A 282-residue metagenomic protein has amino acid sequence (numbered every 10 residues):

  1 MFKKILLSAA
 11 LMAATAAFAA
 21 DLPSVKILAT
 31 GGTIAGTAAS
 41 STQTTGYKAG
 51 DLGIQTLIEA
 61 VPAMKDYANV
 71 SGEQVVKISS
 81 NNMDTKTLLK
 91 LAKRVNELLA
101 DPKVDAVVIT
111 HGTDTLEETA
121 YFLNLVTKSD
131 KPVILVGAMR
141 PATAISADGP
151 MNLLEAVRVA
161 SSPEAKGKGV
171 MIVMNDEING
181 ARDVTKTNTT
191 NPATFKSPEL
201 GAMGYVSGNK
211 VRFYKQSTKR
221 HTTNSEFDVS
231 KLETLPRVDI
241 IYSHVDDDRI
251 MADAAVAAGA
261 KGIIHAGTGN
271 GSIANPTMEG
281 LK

Functional and structural regions predicted by a protein language model:
M1-A19: Gram-negative bacterial Sec-dependent N-terminal signal peptides
A20-E97: ATP/NTP phosphate-donor binding region
L22, L28, G53, A60-P62 (+1 more regions): Accessory alpha-helical/coil subdomains and C-terminal extensions that flank or cap enzyme catalytic cores
L28-T30, I109-H111, I134-G137, M171-N175 (+2 more regions): Short beta-strand segments
D101-L116, A258-G271: Short acidic, glycine-rich surface-loop motifs adjacent to enzyme active sites
I109-K131, I273-L281: Short Gly/Thr/Asp-enriched flexible loops that form oxyanion-binding sites at enzyme active sites
V136-G208: Internal gly/pro-rich beta-alpha loop/helix module that stabilizes soluble enzyme cofactors or their anionic handles
D246-K282: Internal helical hairpin/lid segments
